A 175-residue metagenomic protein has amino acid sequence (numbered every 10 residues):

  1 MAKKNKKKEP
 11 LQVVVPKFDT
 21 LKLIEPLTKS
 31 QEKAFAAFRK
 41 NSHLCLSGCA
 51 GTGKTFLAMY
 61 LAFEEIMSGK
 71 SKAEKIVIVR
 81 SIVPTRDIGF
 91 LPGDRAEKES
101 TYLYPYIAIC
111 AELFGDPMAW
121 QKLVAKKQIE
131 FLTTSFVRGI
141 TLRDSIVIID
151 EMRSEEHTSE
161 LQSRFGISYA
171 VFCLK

Functional and structural regions predicted by a protein language model:
M1-V13: Interdomain "pre-motor" coupling segment immediately N-terminal to P-loop NTPase/helicase cores
L23-K40: N-terminal pre-P-loop "Q-motif" helix
K40-C45, D144: Pre-Walker A (Motif I) flank of P-loop NTPase domains
S47, F56-V124: Conserved P-loop
A50: The conserved Walker
G53: Conserved glycine(s) of the Walker
K127-I148, R153: Conserved RecA-like ASCE ATPase "motif II neighborhood" in helicase/translocase motors
E155-K175: Single conserved hydrophobic/aromatic residue that forms the stacking wall/gate of nucleotide- or nucleobase-binding
